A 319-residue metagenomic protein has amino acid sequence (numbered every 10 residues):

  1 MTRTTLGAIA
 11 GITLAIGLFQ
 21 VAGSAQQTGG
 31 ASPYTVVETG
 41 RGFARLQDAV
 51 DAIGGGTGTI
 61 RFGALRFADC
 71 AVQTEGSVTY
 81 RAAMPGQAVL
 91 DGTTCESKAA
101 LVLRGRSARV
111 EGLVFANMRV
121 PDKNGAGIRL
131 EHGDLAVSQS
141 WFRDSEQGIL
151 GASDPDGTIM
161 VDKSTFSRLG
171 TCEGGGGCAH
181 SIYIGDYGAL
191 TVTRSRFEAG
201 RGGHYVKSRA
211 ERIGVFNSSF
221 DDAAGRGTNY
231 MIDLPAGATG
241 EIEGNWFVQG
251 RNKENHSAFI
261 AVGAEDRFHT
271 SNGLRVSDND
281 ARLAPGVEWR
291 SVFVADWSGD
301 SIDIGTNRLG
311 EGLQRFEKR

Functional and structural regions predicted by a protein language model:
M1-A10: Bacterial N-terminal signal peptides that target proteins for export
I9-G17: Bacterial N-terminal signal peptides
I16-P33: Bacterial Sec-dependent signal peptides at the C-terminal "C-region" and cleavage site
A31-G63, A68-D69: Acidic Gly/Asp/Thr-rich repetitive segments characteristic of extracellular carbohydrate-active and adhesion proteins
D51-G55, F67-R81, V89-E111, A116-G133 (+2 more regions): Extracellular beta-strand-rich solenoid/capping regions of secreted or surface-exposed proteins that bind or remodel
G63, S77, R81-A88, S107-N117 (+8 more regions): Right-handed parallel beta-helix
G92-L101, P121-R129, D144-S153, E173-I184 (+4 more regions): Extracellular beta-strand/beta-solenoid scaffold signature
E288-R319: Leucine-rich solenoid repeat scaffolds
